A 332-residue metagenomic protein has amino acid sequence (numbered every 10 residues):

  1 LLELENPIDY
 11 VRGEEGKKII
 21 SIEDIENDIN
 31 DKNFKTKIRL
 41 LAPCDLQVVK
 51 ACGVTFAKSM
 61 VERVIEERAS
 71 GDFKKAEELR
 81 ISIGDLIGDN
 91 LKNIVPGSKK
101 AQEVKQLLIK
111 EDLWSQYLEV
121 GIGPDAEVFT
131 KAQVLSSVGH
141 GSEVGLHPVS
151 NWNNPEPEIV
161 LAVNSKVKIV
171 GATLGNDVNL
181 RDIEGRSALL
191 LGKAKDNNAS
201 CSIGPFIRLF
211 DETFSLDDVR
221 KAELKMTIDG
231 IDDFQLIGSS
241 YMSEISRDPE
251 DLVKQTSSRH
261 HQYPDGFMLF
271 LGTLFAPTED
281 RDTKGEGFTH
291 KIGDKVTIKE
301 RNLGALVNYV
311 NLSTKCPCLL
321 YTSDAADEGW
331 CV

Functional and structural regions predicted by a protein language model:
E5, D9-D218, A222-G230: Active-site microenvironments in enzyme catalytic cores
R186-K193, G204-P205, F210-F214, D233-Q262: Glycine-rich active-site loops that engage anionic ligands at enzyme catalytic sites
T256-Y263, L269-T289: A conserved acidic, glycine/proline-rich C-terminal tail/linker
P277-K284, L303-N311: Short, Lys/Arg- and Gly-enriched loop/turn segments at beta-strand edges
V296-K299: Internal helix-turn-beta structural module
Y321-A326: Conserved small/polar residues in nucleotide/adenosyl-binding loops
